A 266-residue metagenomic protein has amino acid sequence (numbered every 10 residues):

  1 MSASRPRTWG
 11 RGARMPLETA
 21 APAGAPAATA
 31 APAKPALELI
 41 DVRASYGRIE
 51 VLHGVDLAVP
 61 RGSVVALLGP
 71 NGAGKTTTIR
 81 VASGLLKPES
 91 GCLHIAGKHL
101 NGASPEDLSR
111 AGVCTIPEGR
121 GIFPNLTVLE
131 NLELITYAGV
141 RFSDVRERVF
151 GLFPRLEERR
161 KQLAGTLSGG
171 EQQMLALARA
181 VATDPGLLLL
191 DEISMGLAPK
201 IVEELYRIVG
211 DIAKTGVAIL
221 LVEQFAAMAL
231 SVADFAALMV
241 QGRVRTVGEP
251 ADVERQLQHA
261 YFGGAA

Functional and structural regions predicted by a protein language model:
T8-G12, G47, A103, V128-D144 (+4 more regions): ABC-type ATPase nucleotide-binding domains, specifically the catalytic core motifs of the NBD
L68-P70: The feature captures the beta-strand-to-loop junction immediately N-terminal to the Walker
S83: Helix-to-loop junction immediately C-terminal to a conserved catalytic motif
G91-H99, A111, D144-V145, G151 (+1 more regions): Conserved ABC transporter NBD signature motif
L163-L167, E171: Conserved ABC ATPase signature
A180-V181: ABC ATPase C-loop
E192-I193: Walker B catalytic motif
